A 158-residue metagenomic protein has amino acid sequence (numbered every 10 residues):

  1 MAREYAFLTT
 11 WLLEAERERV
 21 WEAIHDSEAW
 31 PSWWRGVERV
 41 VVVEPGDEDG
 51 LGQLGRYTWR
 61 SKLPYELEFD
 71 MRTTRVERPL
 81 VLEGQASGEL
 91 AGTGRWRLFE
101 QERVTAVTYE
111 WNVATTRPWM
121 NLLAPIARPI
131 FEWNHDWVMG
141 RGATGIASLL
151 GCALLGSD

Functional and structural regions predicted by a protein language model:
M1-D47, G156: Hydrophobic ligand-binding cavity/cleft-lining segments
L8-L12, E68-D70, T93-R95, E110: Well-ordered beta-strand positions in beta-sheet-rich domains
E14, V76-R78, Q101: Structural motif
E18-W21, G140, T144: Amphipathic alpha-helical segments that line or abut small-molecule/effector binding pockets and mediate allosteric
H25, E68, N121-L122: Generic recognition of short, well-ordered alpha-helical segments
S32, V41-T93, A106, R141-D158: Glycine-rich portal/gate segments that line the openings of hydrophobic small-molecule binding cavities
Q85-G140, S157: Beta-strand/loop substructures that line and gate deep hydrophobic ligand-binding cavities in soluble
